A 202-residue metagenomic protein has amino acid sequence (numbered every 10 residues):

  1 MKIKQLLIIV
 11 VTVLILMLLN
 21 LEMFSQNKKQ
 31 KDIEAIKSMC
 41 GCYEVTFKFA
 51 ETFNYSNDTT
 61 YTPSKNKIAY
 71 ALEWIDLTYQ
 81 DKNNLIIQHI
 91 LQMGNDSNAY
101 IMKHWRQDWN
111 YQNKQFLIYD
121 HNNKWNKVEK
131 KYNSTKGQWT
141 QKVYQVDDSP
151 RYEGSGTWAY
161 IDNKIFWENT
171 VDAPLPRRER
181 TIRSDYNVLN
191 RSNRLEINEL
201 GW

Functional and structural regions predicted by a protein language model:
M1-N27: Bacterial Sec-dependent N-terminal signal peptides
V10-V11, Y70-L72, N190: Short beta-strand-initiation
N27-A71: Start-of-domain marker
K29, I33-A35, T46-N54, K82-W202: Calycin-type beta-barrel ligand-binding domains and close structural analogs
T62-G94: N-terminal glycine/threonine-rich, aromatic-flanked beta-hairpin/loop signature
